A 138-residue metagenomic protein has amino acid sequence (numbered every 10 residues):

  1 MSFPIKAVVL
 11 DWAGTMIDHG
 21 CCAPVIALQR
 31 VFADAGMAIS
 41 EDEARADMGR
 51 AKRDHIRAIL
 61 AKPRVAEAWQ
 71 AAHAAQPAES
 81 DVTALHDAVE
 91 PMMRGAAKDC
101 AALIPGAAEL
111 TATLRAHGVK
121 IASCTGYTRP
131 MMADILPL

Functional and structural regions predicted by a protein language model:
F3-A108, R115-K120, P130-A133: N-terminal helical cap/lid subdomain that shapes the substrate entry/recognition surface in HAD-like hydrolases
T125-Y127: Conserved phosphate-coupling serine/threonine residues in phosphotransfer and NTP-handling enzymes
D134-L138: Short, intrinsically disordered, charge-balanced linker/junction segments flanking boundaries in proteins
